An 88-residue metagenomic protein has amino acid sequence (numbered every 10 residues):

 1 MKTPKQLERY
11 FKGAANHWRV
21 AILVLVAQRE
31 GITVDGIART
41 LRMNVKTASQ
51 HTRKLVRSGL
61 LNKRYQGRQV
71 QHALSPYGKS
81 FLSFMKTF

Functional and structural regions predicted by a protein language model:
M1-V20: Short alpha-helical segments that sit at the start of domains
F11, Q28, Q71-F88: Conserved segment of winged-helix/HTH DNA-binding domains
H17, R29-T33: Short capping segments at the starts of secondary-structure elements
V20-V24, S80: Pre-recognition alpha-helix immediately N-terminal to the DNA-recognition helix within helix-turn-helix or winged-helix
G36-R39: A short acidic, leucine-rich amphipathic alpha-helix
K46: Key DNA-contact positions within bacterial/archaeal DNA-binding proteins
T52-R53: Short, hydrophobic-biased segments on the C-terminal half of alpha helices that form "recognition helices"
V56-G67, A73: Beta-hairpin "wing" of winged helix-turn-helix
